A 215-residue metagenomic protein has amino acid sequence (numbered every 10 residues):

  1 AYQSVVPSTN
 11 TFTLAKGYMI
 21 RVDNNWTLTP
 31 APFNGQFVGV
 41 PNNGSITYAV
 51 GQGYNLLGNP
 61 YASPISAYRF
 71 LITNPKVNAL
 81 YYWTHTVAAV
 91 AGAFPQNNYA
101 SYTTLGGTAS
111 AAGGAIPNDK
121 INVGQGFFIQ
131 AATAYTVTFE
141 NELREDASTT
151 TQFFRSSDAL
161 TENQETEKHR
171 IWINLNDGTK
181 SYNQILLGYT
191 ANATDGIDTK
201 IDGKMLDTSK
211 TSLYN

Functional and structural regions predicted by a protein language model:
Y2-N215: Compositionally biased Ser/Thr/Gly- and acidic/asparagine-rich, proline-interspersed low-complexity stretches
